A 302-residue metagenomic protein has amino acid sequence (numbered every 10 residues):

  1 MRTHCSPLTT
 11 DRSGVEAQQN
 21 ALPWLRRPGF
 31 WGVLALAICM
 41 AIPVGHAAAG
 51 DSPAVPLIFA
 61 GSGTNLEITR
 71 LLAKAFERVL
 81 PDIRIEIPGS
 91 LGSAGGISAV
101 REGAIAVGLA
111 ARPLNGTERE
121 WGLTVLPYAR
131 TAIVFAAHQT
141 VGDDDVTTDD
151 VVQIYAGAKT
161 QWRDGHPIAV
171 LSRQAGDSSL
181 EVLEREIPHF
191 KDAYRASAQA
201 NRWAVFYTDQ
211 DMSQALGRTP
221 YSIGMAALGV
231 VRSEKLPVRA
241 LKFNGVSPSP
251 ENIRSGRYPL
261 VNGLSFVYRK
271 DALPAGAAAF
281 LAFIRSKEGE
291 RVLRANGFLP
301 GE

Functional and structural regions predicted by a protein language model:
M1-R26: N-terminal secretory signal peptides that target proteins for export/translocation
S6-T9, G14, W31, E77 (+1 more regions): Compositionally biased, low-structure terminal segments
E16, M40, L114-E118: Short, solvent-exposed secondary-structure boundary motifs
A17, V44-H46: Intrinsic disorder/low-complexity segments, especially N-terminal tails and targeting/processing regions
W31-P43: Bacterial N-terminal signal peptides
A47-E302: Exported/periplasmic ABC-transporter solute-binding proteins
